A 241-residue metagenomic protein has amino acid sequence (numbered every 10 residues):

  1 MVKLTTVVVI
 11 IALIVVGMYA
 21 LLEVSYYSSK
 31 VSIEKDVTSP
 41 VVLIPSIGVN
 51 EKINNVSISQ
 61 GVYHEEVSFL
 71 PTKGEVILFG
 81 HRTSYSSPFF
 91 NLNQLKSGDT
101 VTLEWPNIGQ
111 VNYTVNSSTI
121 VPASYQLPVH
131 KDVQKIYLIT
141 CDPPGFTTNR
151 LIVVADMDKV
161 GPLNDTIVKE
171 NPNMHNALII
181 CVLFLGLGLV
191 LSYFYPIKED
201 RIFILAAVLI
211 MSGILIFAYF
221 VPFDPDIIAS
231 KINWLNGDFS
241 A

Functional and structural regions predicted by a protein language model:
V2-L178, F217-A241: Solvent-exposed, non-transmembrane regions of membrane-associated and secreted proteins
N173-Y195: Selective detector of the "anchor" transmembrane alpha-helix that sits immediately C-terminal
L187-I214: Juxtamembrane interface at the cytosolic side of transmembrane helices
